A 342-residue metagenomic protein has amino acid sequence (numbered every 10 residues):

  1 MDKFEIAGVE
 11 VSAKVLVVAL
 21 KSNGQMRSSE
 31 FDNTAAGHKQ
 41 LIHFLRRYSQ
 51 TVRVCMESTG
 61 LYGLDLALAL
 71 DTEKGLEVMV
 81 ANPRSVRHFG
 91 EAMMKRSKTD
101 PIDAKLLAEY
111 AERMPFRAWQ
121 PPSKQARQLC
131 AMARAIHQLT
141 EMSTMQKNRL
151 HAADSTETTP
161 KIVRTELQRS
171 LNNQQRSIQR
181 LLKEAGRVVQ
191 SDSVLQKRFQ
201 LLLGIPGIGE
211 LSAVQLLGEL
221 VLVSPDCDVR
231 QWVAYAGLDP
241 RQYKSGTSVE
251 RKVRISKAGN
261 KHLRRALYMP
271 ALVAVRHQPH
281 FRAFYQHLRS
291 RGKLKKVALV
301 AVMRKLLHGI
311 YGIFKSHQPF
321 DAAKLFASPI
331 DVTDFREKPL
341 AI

Functional and structural regions predicted by a protein language model:
M1-I342: A detector of single, family-specific signature residues that are central to catalytic or substrate-handling motifs
